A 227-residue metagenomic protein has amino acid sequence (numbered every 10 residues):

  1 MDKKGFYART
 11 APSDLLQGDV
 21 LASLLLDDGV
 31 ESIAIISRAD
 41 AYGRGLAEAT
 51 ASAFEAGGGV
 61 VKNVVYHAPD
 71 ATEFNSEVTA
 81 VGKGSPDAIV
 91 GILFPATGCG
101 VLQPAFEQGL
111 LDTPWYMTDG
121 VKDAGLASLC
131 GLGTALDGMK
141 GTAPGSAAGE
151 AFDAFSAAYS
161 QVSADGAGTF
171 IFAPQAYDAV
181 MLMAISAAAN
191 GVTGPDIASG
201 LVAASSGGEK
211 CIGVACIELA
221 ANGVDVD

Functional and structural regions predicted by a protein language model:
M1-D227: Extracytosolic ligand-binding ectodomains
